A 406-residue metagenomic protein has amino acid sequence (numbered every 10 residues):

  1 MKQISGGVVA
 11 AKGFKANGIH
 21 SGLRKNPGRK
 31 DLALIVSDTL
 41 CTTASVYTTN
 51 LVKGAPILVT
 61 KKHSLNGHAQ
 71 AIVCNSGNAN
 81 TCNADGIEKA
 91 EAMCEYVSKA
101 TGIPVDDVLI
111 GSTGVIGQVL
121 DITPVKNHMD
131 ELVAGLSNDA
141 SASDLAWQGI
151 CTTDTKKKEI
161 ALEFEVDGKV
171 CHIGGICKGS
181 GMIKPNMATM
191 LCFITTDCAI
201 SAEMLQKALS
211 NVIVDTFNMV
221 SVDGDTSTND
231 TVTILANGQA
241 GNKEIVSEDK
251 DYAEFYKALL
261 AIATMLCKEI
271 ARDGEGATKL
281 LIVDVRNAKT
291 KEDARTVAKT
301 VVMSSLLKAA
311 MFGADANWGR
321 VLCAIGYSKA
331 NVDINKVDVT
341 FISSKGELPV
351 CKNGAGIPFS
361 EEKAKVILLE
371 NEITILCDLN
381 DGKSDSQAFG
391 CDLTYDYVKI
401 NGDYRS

Functional and structural regions predicted by a protein language model:
M1-E88, A92, S98-S406: A structural signal for small-residue-enriched, beta-sheet-centric alpha/beta enzyme cores and oligomeric scaffold folds
